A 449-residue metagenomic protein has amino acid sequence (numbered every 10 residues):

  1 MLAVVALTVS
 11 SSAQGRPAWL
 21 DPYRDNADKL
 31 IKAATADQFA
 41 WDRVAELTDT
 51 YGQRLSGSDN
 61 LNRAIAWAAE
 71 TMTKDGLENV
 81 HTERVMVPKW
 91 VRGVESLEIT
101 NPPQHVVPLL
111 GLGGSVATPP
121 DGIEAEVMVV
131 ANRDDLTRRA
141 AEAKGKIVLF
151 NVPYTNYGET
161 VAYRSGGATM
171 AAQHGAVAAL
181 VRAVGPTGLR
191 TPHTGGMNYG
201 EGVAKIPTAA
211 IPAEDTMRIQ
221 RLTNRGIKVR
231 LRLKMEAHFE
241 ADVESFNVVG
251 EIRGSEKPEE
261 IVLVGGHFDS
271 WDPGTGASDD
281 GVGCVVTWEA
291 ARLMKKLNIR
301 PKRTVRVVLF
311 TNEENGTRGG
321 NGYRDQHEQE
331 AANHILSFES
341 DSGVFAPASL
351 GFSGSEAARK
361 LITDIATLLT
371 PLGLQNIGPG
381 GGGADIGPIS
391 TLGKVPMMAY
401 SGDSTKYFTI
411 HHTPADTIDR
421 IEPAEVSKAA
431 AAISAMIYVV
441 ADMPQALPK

Functional and structural regions predicted by a protein language model:
M1-T8: Bacterial N-terminal signal peptides
R16-W19, Y23-N26, A45, D49-I147 (+1 more regions): Noncatalytic luminal/extracellular "stalk/propeptide" segments of secretory-pathway proteins
A18-S58, L189-G196, D269, L336 (+2 more regions): N-terminal capping segment at the start of a domain
R24-N26, T100-P102, V106-A140, M197-A277 (+1 more regions): Soluble metallo-hydrolase cores and metallopeptidase-like ectodomains found primarily in the secretory/periplasmic
A27-T35, D49-D59, S96, G114 (+8 more regions): Second-shell loop/turn segments in exported
Q104-V106, P120, I206-I211, T216-M217 (+4 more regions): Metal-dependent peptidase/peptidase-like ectodomains
T155-G158, Y163-G166, M170, E244-N247 (+2 more regions): Acidic/histidine-rich catalytic neighborhood of metal-dependent amide-processing enzymes
R292, K296, F408-K449: His/Asp/Glu-rich mid-to-C-terminal helical/loop segments that flank catalytic regions of hydrolases
